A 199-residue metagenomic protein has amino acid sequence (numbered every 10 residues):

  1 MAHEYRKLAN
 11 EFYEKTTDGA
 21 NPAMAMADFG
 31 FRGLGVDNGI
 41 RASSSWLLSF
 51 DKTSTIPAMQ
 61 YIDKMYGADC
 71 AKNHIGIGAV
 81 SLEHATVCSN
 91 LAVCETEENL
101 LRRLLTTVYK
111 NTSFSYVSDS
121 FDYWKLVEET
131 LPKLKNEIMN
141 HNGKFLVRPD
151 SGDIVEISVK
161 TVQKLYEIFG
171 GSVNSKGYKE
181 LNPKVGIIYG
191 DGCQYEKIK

Functional and structural regions predicted by a protein language model:
M1-S175, C193-I198: Buried, small/hydrophobic-residue-enriched core segments of structured protein domains
Y178-L181, G186-K199: Anionic-ligand-binding alpha/beta catalytic cores of soluble enzymes and soluble regulatory domains that recognize
